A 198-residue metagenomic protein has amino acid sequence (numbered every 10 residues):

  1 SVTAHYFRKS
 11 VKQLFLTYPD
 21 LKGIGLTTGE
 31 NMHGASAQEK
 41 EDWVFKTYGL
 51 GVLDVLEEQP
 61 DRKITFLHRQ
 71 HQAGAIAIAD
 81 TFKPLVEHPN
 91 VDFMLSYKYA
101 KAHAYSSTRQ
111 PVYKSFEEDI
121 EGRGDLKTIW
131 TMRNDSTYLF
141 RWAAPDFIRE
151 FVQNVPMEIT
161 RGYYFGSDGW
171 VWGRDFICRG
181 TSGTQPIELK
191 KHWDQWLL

Functional and structural regions predicted by a protein language model:
V2-L198: Catalytic-core regions of glycoside hydrolase
